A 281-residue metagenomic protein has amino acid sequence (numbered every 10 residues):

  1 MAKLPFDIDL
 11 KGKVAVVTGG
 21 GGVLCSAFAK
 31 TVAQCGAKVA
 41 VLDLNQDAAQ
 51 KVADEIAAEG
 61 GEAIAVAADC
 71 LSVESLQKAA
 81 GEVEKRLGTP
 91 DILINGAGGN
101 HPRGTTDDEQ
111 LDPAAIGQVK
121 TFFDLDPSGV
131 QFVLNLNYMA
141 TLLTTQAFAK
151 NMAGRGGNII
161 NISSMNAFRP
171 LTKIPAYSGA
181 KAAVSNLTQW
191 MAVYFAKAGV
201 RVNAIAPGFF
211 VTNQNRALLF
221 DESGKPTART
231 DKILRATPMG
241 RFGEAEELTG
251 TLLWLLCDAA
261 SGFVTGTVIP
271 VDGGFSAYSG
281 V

Functional and structural regions predicted by a protein language model:
F6-A40: Canonical Rossmann dinucleotide-binding motif of NAD(H)/NADP(H)-dependent dehydrogenases/reductases, specifically
G104-Q131, I233: Substrate-binding pocket helix/loop in short-chain dehydrogenase/reductase
T145, A180: Active-site helix of classical SDR
G156, A196, R201, F263-T265: Short, small/polar-rich loop/turn modules that mediate ligand/substrate recognition or access, typified
S164: Residue(s) in the substrate-gating loop at a strand-loop-helix junction that position the organic substrate next
P170-S178, L187-A192, L218: Active-site loop-to-helix junction immediately N-terminal to the catalytic Tyr of the SDR YXXXK motif in Rossmann-fold
R241-V271, S276: C-terminal substrate-recognition "lid" of short-chain dehydrogenase/reductases
